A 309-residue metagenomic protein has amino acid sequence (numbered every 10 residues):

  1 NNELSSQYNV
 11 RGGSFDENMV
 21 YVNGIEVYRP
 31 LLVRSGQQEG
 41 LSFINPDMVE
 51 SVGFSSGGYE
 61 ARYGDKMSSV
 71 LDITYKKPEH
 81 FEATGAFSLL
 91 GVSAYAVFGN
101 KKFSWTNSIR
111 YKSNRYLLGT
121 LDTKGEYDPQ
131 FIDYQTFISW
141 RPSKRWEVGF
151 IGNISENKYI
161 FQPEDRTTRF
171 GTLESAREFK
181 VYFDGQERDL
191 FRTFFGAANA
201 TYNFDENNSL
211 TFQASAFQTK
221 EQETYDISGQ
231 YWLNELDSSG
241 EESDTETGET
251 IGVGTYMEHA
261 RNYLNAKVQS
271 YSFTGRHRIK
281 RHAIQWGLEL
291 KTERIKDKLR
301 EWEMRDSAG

Functional and structural regions predicted by a protein language model:
N1-E26: Extracytoplasmic beta-strand/coil segments of soluble accessory domains associated with Gram-negative outer-membrane
S6-N9, Y21, Q37-S42, G53-G57 (+1 more regions): N-terminal periplasmic accessory domains that precede and gate Gram-negative outer-membrane beta-barrel machines
Q7, S51, S68-D72, S93-Y95 (+3 more regions): Membrane-embedded beta-strand positions in outer-membrane beta-barrel channels/transporters
E26-F54: Short acidic/polar hinge/loop motifs at secondary-structure boundaries that mediate gating or recognition
V33-Q37, F54-S55, K76-E79, L118-D122 (+5 more regions): Extracytoplasmic loops and strand-loop junctions of Gram-negative outer membrane beta-barrel proteins
S56-G58, Y75, L89-G91, N100-K102 (+5 more regions): Transmembrane beta-strands of outer-membrane beta-barrel pores
T84, S88-Y111, K124-P163, E187-F212: Transmembrane beta-barrel wall of Gram-negative outer-membrane proteins
R141-E156, Q186-G309: Face-selective signature of the C-terminal outer-membrane beta-barrel domain
